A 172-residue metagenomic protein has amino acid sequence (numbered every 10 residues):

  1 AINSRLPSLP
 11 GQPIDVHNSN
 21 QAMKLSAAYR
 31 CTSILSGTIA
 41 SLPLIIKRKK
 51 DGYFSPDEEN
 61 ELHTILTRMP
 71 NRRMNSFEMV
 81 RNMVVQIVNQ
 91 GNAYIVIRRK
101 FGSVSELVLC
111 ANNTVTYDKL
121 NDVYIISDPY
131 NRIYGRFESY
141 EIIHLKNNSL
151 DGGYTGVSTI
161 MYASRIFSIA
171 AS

Functional and structural regions predicted by a protein language model:
A1-S172: Structured, contiguous alpha/beta core segments that scaffold functional sites
